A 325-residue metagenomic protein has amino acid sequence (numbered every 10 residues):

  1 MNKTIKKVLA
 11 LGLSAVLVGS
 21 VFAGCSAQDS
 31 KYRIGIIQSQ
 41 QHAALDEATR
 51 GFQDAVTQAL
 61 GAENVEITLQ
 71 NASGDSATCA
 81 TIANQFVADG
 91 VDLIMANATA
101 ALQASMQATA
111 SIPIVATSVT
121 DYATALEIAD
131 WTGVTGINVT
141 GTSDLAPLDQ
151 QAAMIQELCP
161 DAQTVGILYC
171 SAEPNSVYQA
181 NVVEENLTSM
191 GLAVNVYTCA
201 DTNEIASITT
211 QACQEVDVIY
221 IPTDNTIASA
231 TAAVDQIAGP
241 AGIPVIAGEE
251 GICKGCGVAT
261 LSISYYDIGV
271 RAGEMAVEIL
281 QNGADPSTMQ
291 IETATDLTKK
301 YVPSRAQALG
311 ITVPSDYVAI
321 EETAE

Functional and structural regions predicted by a protein language model:
M1-R33, Q58-A62, A88: Short, low-complexity disordered leader/linker segments with a strong preference for bacterial N-terminal type II
R33-Q53, A59, T68-T78, A172-S176 (+1 more regions): Extracytoplasmic "Venus flytrap"
I34, F52, T140-L187, D285 (+1 more regions): An alpha-beta-alpha
A44-L60, P147-Q151, N175-A193, A233 (+3 more regions): Short, solvent-exposed amphipathic alpha-helices that sit in or adjacent to ligand/effector-binding or catalytic
T68-D130, D224-G239, I243, G248: Beta-alpha junction/loop-to-helix N-cap segments that form part of ligand/metal-binding clefts
Y122-T164, I263-A284: Hydrophobic alpha-helical segments within soluble ligand-binding/sensing domains
P174-E249: Pocket-lining segment of extracytoplasmic ligand-binding domains
E278-E325: Hinge/cleft segment of the Venus flytrap/periplasmic-binding protein
